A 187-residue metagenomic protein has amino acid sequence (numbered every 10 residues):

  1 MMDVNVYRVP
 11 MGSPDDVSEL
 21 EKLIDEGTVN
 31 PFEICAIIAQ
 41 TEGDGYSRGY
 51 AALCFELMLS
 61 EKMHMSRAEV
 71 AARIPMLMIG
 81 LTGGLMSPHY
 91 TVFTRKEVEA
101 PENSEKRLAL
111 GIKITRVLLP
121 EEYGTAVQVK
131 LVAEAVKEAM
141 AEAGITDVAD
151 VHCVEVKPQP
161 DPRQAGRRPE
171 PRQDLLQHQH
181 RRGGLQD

Functional and structural regions predicted by a protein language model:
M1-D187: Terminal domain-initiation and capping elements
